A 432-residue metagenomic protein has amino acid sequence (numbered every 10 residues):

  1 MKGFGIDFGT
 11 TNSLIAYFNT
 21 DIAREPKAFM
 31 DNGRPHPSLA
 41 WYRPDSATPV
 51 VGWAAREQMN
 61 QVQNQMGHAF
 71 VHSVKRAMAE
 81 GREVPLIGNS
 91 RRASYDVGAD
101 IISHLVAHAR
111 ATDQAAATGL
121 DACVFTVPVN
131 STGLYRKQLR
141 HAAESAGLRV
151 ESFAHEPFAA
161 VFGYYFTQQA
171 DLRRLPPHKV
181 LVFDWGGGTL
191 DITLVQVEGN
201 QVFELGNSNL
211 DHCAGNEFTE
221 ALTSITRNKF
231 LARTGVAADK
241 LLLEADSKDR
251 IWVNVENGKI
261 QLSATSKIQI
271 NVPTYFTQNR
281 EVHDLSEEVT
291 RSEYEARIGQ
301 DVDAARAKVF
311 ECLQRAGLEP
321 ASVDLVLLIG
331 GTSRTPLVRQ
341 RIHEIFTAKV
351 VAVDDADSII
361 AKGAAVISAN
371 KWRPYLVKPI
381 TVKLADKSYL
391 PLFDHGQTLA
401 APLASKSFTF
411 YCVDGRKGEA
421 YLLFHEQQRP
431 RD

Functional and structural regions predicted by a protein language model:
M1-E25, Q169-L205, L328: Gly/Thr-rich phosphate-binding beta-strand-loop-beta motif of the actin/hexokinase/Hsp70
M1-K2, S152-F183, R315, I359-W372: Conserved phosphate-binding catalytic cores of ATP/NTP-utilizing and phosphoryl-transfer enzymes
F8-N12, P37, E156-A160, T189 (+2 more regions): Conserved A3 ("GATE") glycine/threonine-rich loop of ANL adenylate-forming enzymes
D21-R149, H155, E220-I268, H425-P430: Phosphate-binding loop and its immediate beta->loop->alpha context in nucleotide/phosphate-handling enzymes
H36, R149, V282-E295, W372-D432: Acidic low-complexity intrinsically disordered segments
N60, Q65, V71, K75-M78 (+4 more regions): Gly/charged contiguous loops adjacent to phosphate- or pyrophosphate-bearing nucleotide/cofactor binding elements
S90-H104, F153-P157, A214-T219, Y294-R306 (+1 more regions): Phosphate/oxyanion-binding active-site loops and adjacent basic polyanion-contact surfaces
G147-A159, R339-G363: Conserved phosphate-binding/catalytic loops in two-lobed NTP-binding clefts
